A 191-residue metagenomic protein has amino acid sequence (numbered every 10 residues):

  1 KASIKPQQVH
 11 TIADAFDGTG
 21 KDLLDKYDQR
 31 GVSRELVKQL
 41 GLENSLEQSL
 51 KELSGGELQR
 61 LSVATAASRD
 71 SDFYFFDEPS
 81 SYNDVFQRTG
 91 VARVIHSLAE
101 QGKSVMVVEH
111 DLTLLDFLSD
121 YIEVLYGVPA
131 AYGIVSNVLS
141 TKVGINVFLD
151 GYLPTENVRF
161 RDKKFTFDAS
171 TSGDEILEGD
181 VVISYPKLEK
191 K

Functional and structural regions predicted by a protein language model:
K1-G55: ABC-family P-loop ATPase nucleotide-binding domains
S49, E78-P79, F86: Walker B catalytic motif
V63: Hydrophobic anchor residue at the start of the ABC signature
R88-Q101: Helical segment within the ABC ATPase nucleotide-binding domain
V108-H110: H-loop/switch region of ABC-family ATPase nucleotide-binding domains
F117-V124: Conserved catalytic segment of ABC-fold P-loop ATPases
V124-D162: Conserved beta-strand-loop-alpha-helix hinge in the C-terminal portion of ABC ATPase nucleotide-binding domains
